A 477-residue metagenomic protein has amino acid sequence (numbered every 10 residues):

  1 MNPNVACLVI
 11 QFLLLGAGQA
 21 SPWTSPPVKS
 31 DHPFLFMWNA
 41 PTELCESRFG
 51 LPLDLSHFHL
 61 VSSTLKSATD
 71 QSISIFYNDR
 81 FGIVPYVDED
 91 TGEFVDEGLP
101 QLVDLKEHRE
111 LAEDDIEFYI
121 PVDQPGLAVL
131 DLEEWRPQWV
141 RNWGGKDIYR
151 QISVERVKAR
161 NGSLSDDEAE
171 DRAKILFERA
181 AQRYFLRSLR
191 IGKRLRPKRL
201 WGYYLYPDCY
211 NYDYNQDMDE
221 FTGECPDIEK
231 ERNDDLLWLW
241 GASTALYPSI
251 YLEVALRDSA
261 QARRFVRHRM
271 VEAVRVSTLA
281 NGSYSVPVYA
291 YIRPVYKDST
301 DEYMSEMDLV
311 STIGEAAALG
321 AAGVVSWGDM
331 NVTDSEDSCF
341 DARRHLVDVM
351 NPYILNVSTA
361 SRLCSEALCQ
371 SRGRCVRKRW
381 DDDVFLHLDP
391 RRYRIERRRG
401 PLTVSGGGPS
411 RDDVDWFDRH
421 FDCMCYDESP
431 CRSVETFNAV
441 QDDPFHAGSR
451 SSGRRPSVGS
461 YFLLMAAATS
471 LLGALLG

Functional and structural regions predicted by a protein language model:
N2-H32, R450-R455, S470-G477: N-terminal signal peptide
S25-P26, S30-L44, Q71, F76-D79 (+3 more regions): Substrate-binding cleft of secreted/luminal carbohydrate-active enzymes
H59-V61, D114, C225-L237, H268-S277 (+1 more regions): Alpha-helical scaffolding within the catalytic cores of extracellular/periplasmic polymer-degrading hydrolases
F94-L99, N142-E178: A solvent-exposed, charged loop/short amphipathic helix patch at secondary-structure junctions
R172-R232, V266, N281-K297: Aromatic-lined carbohydrate-recognition surfaces of secreted/lumenal glycan-active proteins
D235, L239-A242, Y247-K297: Glycoside hydrolase catalytic-domain groove-lining segments
C375-V376, L386, R419-D427: Extracellular cysteine-rich, disulfide-stabilized repeat modules
F445-F462: C-terminal GPI-anchoring signal of eukaryotic secretory precursors
